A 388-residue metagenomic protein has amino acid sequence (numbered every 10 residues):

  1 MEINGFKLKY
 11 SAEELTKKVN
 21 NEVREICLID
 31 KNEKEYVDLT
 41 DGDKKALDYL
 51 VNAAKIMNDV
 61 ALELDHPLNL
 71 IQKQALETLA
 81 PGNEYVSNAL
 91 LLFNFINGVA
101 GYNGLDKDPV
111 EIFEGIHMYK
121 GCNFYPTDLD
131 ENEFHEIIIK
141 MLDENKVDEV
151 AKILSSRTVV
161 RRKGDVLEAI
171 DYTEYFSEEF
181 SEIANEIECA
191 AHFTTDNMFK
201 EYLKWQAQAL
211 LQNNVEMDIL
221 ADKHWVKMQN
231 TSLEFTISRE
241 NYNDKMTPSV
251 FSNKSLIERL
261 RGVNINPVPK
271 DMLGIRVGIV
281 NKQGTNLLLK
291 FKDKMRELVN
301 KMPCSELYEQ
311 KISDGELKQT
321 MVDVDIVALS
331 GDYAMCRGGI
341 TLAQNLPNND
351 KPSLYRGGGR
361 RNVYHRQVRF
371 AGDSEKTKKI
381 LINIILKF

Functional and structural regions predicted by a protein language model:
E2-Q206: N-terminal helix-rich structural modules
Y175-I385: Contiguous, non-catalytic segments that form substrate-binding/exosite surfaces or channel walls
F388: Catalytic Zn2+-binding segment of zinc metalloproteases
